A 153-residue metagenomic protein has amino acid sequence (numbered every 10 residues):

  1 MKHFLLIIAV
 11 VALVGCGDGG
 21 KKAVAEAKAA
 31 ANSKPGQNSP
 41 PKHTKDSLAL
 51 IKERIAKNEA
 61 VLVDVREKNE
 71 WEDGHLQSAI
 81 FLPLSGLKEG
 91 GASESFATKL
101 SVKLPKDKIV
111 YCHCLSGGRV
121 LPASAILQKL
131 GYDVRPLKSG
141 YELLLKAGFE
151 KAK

Functional and structural regions predicted by a protein language model:
M1-V14: Sec-dependent bacterial lipoprotein signal peptides
C16-A60, E72-I109, G118-K153: Rhodanese-like catalytic fold shared by cysteine-dependent sulfurtransferases and DSP/PTP-type phosphatases
L62-D64: Structural scaffold elements adjacent to functional motifs in cytosolic proteins
C112-H113: Short, surface-exposed ligand- or partner-binding patches at beta-edge/loop junctions that are enriched in aromatics
